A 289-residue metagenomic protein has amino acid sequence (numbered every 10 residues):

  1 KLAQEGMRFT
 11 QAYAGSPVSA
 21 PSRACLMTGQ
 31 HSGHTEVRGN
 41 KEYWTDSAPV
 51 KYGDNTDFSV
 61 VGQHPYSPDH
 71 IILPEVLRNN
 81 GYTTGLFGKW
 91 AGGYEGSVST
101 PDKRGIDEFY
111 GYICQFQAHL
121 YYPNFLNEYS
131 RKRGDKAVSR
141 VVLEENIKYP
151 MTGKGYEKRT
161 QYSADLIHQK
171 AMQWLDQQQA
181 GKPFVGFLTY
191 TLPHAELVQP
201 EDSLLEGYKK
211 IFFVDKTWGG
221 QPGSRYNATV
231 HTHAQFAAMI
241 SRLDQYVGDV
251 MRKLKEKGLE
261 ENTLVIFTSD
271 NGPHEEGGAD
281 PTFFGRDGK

Functional and structural regions predicted by a protein language model:
K1, T10, N40-E42, W90-G92 (+2 more regions): Active-site-proximal cap/lid insertion segments
K1-I72, V76-Y82, G96, R104-E108 (+2 more regions): Active-site segment of extracytoplasmic enzymes that catalyze sulfate/phosphate-ester chemistry
G15, G88, Y112: Conserved residues at the C-terminal ends of beta-strands
V76, N80, F87-K89, Y246-G248: Conserved beta-strand->loop/alpha-helix structural units within folded catalytic cores of enzymes with alpha/beta
T83-G85, G186: Conserved beta-strand elements of the Class I
